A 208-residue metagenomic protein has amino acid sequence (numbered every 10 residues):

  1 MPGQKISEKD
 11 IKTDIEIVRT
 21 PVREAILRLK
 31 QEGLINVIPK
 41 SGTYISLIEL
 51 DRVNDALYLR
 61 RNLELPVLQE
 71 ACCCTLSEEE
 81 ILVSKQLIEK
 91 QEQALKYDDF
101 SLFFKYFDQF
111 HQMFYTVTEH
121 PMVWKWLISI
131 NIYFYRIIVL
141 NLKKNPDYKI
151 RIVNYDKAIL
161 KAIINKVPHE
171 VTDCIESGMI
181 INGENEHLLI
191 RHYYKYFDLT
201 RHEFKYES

Functional and structural regions predicted by a protein language model:
M1-C73, M122, E184-S208: Short linear motifs at protein or domain termini
T20, L57-R61, E78-K85, K125-I128 (+2 more regions): Alpha-helix N-cap/helix-start motif at coil-to-helix transitions, marked by capping-box chemistry
E49-L50, V139-L142: Short alpha-helical transmembrane interface motifs in multi-pass membrane proteins
E78-V139, N154-K161, H169-I181: Conserved amphipathic alpha-helical segments that form helical-bundle/coiled-coil interaction surfaces
Y148-S208: C-terminal regulatory/effector modules of DNA-binding transcriptional regulators
